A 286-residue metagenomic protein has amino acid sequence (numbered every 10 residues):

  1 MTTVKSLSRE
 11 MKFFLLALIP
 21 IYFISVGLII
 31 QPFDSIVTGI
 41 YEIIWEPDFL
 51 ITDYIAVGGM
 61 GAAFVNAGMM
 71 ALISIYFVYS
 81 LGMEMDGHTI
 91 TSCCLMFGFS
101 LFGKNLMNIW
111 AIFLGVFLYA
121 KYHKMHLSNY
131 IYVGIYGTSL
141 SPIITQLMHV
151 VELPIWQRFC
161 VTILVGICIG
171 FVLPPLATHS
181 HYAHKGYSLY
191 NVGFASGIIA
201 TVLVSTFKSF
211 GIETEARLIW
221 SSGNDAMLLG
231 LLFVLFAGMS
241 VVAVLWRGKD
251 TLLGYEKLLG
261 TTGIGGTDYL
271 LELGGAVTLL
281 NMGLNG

Functional and structural regions predicted by a protein language model:
M1-K104, V244-R247: N-terminal signal-anchor module of multipass membrane proteins
T2-R9, M125, S141-I169, L173-L229: Membrane-interface helix-loop-helix junctions at boundaries between adjacent transmembrane segments
S6-L7, A56-G61, S222-L229, G260-N285: Membrane-water interface at loop-to-transmembrane-helix junctions
K12-Q31, A67-V78, C94-F99, G115-A120 (+5 more regions): Hydrophobic core segments of alpha-helical transmembrane domains in multi-pass membrane transport and ion-translocation
Y41-P47, L252-L270: Juxtamembrane inter-helical linkers in multi-pass membrane proteins
Y54-M69, W156-F159, G230-L235, V277-L280: Hydrophobic alpha-helical transmembrane segments
F64-G68, T89, W110, I131 (+3 more regions): Hydrophobic alpha-helical transmembrane segments
Y76-H88, F102-I109, K121-V133, S180-L189: Membrane-helix interface "capping/anchor" motifs
